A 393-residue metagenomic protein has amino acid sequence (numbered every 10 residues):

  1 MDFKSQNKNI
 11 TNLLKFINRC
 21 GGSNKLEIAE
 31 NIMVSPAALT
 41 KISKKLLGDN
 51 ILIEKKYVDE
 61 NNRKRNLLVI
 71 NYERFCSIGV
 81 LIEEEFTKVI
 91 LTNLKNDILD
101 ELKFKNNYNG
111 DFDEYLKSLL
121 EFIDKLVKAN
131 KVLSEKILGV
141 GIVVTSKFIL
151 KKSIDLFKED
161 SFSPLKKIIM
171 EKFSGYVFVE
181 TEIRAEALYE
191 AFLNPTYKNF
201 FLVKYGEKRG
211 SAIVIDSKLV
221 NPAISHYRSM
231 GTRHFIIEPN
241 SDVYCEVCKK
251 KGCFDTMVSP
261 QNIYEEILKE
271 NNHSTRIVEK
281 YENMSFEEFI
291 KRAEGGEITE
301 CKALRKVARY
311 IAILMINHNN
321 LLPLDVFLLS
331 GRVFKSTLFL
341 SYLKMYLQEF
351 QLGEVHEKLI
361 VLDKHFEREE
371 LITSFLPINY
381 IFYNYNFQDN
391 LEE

Functional and structural regions predicted by a protein language model:
M1-K56, E60-N62, V69-K103, G110-V132 (+1 more regions): ATP-binding/phosphotransfer module of carbohydrate and carboxylate kinases, centering on a glycine-rich
N61-K64, E207-R209: Short acidic/glycine-enriched loop/turn segments that link adjacent beta-strands
S77-L81, I137-G141, F200-K204, G210-A212: Short glycine-aspartate micro-motif
T87, L138-V140, R209, R233 (+1 more regions): Change "...and in nucleic-acid phosphodiester-cleaving endonucleases..." to "...and in nucleic-acid processing enzymes
L102-N106, R233-F235: Generic detection of short hydrophobic beta-strand segments and adjacent strand-loop junctions
Y108-N199, L338-F350: Glycine-rich phosphate-binding loop and adjoining helix at the ATP-binding site of ATP-dependent phosphoryl-transfer
T145-F148, G206-K208, V333: Short glycine-rich anion-binding loops that position phosphate/pyrophosphate groups of nucleotides and phosphorylated
Y176-E288: Glycine/GP-enriched mid-protein hinge/lid loop-to-helix segment characteristic of carbohydrate kinases
